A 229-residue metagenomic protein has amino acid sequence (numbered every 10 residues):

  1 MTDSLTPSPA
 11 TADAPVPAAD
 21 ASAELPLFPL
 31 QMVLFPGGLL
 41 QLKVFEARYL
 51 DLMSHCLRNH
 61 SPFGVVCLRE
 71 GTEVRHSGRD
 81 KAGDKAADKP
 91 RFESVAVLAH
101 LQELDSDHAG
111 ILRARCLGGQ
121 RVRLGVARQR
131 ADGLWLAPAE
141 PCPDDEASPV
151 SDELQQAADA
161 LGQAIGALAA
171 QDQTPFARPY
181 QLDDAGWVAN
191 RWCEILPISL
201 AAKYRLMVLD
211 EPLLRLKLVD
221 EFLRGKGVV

Functional and structural regions predicted by a protein language model:
M1-R178, P212-L214, E221-V229: Positively charged
P179-I198: Core structural elements
I195, S199, K226-V229: Hydrophobic alpha-helical segments
K203-P212: Long amphipathic alpha-helical assembly cores
